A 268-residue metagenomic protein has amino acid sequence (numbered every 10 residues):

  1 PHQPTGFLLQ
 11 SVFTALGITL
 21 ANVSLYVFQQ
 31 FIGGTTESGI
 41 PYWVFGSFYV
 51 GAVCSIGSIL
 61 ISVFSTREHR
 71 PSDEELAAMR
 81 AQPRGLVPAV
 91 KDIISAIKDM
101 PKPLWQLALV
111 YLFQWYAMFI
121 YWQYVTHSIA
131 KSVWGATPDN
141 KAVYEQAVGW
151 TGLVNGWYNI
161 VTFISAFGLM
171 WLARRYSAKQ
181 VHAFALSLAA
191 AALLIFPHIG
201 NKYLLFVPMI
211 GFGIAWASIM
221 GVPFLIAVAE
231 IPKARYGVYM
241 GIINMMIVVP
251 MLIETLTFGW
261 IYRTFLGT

Functional and structural regions predicted by a protein language model:
P1, L204-S218: Hydrophobic core of transmembrane alpha-helices in multi-pass small-molecule transporters, especially MFS/SLC-type
P1, S218-P232: Intracellular juxtamembrane helix-capping segments at the cytosolic ends of symmetry-related transmembrane helices
H2-I120: Intracellular loop-helix junctions on the cytosolic face of multi-pass helical membrane proteins
H2-Q10, V148, I231-I243: Loop-to-transmembrane helix entry/capping segments in MFS-fold secondary transporters and related SLC/MFSD carriers
L8, Y42, G135-I160: Loop-to-transmembrane helix entry
I164-A178, Y262: Helix-to-loop junctions at the C-terminal end of transmembrane segments in multipass secondary transporters
S187-G200: C-terminal ends and interior cores of transmembrane alpha-helices in multi-pass membrane transporters/permeases
A234-T264: A late C-terminal transmembrane helix in Major Facilitator Superfamily
